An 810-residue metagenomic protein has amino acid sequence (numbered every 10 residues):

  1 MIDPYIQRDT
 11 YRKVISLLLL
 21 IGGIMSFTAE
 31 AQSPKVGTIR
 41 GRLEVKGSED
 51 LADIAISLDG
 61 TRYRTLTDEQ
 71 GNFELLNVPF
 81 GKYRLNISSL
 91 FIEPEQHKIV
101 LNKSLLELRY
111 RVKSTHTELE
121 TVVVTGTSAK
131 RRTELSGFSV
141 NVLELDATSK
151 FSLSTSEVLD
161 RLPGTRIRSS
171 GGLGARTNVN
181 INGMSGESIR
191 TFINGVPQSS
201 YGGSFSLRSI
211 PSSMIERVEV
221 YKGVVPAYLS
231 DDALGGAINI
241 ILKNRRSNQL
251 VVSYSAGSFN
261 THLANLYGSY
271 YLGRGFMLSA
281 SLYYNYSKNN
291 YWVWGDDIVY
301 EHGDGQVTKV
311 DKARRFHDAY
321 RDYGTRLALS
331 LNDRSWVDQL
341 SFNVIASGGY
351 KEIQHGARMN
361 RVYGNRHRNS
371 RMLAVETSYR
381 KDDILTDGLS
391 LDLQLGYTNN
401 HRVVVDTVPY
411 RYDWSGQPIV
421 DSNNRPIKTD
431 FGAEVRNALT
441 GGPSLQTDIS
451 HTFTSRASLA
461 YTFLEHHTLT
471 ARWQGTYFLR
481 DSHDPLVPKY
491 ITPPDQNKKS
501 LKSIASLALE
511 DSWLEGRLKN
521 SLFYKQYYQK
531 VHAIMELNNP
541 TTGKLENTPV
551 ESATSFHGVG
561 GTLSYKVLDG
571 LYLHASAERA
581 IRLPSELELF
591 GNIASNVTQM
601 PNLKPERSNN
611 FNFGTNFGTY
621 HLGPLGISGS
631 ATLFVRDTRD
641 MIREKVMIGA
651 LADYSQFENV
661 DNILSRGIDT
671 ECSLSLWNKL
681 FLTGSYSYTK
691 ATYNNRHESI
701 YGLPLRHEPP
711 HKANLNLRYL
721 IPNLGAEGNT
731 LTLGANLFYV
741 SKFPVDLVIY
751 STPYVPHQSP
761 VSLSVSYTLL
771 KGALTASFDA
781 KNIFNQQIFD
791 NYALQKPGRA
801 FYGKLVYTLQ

Functional and structural regions predicted by a protein language model:
R42-K46, A55-D59, S88-I92, L105-A147 (+1 more regions): Short, acidic, small-residue-rich periplasmic hinge/interaction motif at the N-terminus of Gram-negative outer-membrane
L76, V196-G223: Short acidic/polar hinge/loop motifs at secondary-structure boundaries that mediate gating or recognition
L106-R111, T155-V158, A175-N180, F192 (+5 more regions): N-terminal periplasmic accessory domains that precede and gate Gram-negative outer-membrane beta-barrel machines
S156-P197: Extracytoplasmic beta-strand/coil segments of soluble accessory domains associated with Gram-negative outer-membrane
S255, R274-N360: Periplasmic-side early beta-strands and strand-to-turn transitions of outer-membrane beta-barrels
L329-D333, V337-G348, R368-T542, P549 (+5 more regions): Face-selective signature of the C-terminal outer-membrane beta-barrel domain
L514, Y527, L625-S628, T632-R639 (+1 more regions): Gram-negative outer-membrane beta-barrel transporters
H574-E578, E606-L664: Membrane-embedded beta-barrel scaffold of Gram-negative outer-membrane proteins
